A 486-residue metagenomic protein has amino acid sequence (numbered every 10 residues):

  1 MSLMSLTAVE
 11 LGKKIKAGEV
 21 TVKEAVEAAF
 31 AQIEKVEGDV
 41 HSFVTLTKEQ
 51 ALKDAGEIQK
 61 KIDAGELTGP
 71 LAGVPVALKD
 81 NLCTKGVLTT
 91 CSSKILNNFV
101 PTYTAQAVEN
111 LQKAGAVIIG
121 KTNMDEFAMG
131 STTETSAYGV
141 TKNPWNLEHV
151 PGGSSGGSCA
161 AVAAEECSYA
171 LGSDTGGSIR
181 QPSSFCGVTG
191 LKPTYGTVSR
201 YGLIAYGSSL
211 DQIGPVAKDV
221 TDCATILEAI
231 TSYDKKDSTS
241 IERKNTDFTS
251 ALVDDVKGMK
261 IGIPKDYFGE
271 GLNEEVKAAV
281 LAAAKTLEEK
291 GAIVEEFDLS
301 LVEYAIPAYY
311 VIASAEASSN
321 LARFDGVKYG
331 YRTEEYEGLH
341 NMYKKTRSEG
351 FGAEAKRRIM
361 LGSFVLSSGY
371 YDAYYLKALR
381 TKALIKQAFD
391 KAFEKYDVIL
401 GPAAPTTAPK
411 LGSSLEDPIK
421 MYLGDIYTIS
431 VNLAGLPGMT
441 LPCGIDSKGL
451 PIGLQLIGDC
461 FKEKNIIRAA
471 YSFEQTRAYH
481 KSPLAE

Functional and structural regions predicted by a protein language model:
M1-K53, E289-G291, K481-E486: An N-terminal boundary/leader segment
A25-A29, A308-Y309, A355-S363: Short alpha-helical scaffolding segments that buttress acidic/His motifs in well-ordered protein cores
A29, A51, T104, C223 (+5 more regions): Residue-level signal for inorganic ion chemistry
K35, A164-Y169, S173-G271, L281-I293 (+3 more regions): Structural helix-boundary/capping segments
H41, D237-N245, M259-K260, P264-D266 (+3 more regions): Flexible, acidic loop-helix segments that line cofactor/substrate-binding pockets
L71-C91, S250, D255-G262, A315-K386 (+1 more regions): Short helix-loop capping/hinge segments that flank enzyme active sites or metal/cofactor-binding pockets
L71-I213, P264-D266, A315, G401-I419: Short glycine/serine-rich loop/turn segments
K94, N98, T239-R243, E334-N341 (+3 more regions): Short, surface-exposed loop/helix-turn segments at secondary-structure junctions that function as lids/hinges flanking
